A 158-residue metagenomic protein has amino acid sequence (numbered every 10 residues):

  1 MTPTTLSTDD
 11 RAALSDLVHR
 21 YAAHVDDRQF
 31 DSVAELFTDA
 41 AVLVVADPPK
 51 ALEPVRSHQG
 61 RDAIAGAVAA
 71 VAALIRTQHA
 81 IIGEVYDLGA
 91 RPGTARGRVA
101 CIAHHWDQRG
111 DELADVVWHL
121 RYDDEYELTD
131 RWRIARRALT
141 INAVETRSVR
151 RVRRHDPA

Functional and structural regions predicted by a protein language model:
M1-D39: Short, low-complexity N-terminal intrinsically disordered segments enriched in polar/charged residues
T4, T8, P54-H58, L113: Charge-dense, low-complexity intrinsically disordered segments
D10, L14, D26, S57 (+2 more regions): Aromatic-acidic/polar surface patches that form glycan- and anion
R11, R20, R28, R61 (+3 more regions): Basic side chains
A22-D31, E35-L36, V42, D123-T140: K/E-rich alpha-helical interaction surfaces of small helical-bundle regulatory domains
S32, L36-C101: A solvent-exposed, acidic/Ser-Thr-rich amphipathic alpha-helical stretch
A73-A158: A beta-strand edge to alpha-helix "cap/lid" segment located at domain peripheries
